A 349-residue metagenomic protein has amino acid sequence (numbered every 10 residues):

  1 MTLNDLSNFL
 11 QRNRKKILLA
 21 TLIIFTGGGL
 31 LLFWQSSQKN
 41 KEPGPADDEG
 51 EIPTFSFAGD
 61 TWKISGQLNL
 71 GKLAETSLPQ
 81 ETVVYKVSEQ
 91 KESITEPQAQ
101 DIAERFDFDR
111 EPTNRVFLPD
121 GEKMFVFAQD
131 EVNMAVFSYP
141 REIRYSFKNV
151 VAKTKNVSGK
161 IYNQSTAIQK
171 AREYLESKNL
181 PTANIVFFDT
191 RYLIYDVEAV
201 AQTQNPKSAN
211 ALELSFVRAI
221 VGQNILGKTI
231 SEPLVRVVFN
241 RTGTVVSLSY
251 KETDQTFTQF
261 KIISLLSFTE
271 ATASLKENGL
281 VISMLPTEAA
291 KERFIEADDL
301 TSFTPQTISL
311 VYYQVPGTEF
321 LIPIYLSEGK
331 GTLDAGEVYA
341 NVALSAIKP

Functional and structural regions predicted by a protein language model:
M1-F216, I220-G227, K251-F260: Preferential activation on post-signal-peptide N-terminal prodomains/segments of secreted or lumenal proteins
D130-S146, F239-T244, L321-I322, K348-P349: Short, solvent-exposed coil/turn segments at beta-strand boundaries
T154-N163, A167-Y325, G329, L333-G336: Segments that shape or occlude catalytic/ligand-binding pockets
G331, G336-P349: Short, low-complexity, Pro/Ser/Thr/Gly-rich segments in the mature regions of secreted, periplasmic
